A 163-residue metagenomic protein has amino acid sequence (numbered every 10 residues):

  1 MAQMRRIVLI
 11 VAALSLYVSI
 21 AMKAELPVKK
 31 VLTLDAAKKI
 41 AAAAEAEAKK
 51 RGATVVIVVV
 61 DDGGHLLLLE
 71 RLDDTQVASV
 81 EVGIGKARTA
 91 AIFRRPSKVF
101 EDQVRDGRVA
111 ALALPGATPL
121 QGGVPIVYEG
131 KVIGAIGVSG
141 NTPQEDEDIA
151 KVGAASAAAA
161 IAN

Functional and structural regions predicted by a protein language model:
M1-M4: N-terminal secretory signal peptides that target proteins for export/translocation
V8-S19: Bacterial N-terminal signal peptides
K23-N163: Flexible, solvent-exposed loop/hinge segments and secondary-structure transition points
